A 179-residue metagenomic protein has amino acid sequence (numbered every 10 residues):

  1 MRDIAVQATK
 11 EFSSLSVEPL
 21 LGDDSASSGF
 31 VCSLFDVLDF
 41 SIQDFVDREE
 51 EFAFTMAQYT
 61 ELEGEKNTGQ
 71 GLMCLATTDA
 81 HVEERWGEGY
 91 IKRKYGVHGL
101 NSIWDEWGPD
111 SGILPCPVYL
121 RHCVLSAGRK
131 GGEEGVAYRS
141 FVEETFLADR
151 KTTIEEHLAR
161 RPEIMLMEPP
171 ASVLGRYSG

Functional and structural regions predicted by a protein language model:
M1-G179: Glycine-aromatic micro-motifs
